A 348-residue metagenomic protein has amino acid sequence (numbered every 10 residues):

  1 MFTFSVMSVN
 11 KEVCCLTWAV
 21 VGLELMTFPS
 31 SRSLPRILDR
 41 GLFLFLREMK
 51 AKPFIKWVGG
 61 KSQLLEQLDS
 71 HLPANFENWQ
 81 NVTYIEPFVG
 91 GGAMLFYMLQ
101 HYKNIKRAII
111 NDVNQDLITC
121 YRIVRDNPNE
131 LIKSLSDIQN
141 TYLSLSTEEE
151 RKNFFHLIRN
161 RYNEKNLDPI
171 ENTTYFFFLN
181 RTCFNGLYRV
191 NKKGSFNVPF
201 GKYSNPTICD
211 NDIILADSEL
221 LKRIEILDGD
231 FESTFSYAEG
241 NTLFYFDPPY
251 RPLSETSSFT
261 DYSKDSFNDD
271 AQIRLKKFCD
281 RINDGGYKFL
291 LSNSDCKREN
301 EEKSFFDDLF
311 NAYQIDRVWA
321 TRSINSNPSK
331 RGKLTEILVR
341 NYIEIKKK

Functional and structural regions predicted by a protein language model:
F2-W18, G22, S30-R36: Low-acidity, Ser/Thr- and Arg-rich intrinsically disordered low-complexity segments
L16, L38-R40, L44-L46: Short hydrophobic targeting helices and cationic amphipathic motifs that mediate membrane/organellar targeting
F45-E77, A93: S-adenosyl-L-methionine
Y84-M98, I110-N114, F177, R181-F184 (+5 more regions): Conserved proline-anchored active-site loop of SAM-dependent methyltransferases that bridges a beta-strand
F96, H101-K222, T260, I343: Class I S-adenosyl-L-methionine-dependent methyltransferase module
K192-Y203, Y250-Q272: Mobile active-site "lid"/loop adjacent to the S-adenosyl-L-methionine
Q272-Q314, V318: Conserved Class I SAM-dependent methyltransferase catalytic core
N311-K348: Class I S-adenosyl-L-methionine
